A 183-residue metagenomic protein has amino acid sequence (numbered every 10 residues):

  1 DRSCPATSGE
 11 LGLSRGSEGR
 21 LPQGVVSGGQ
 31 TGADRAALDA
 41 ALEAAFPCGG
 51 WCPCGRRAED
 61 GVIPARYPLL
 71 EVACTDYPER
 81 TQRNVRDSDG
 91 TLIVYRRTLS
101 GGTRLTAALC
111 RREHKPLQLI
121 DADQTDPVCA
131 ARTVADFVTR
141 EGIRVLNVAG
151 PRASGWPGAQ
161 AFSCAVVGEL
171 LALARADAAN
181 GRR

Functional and structural regions predicted by a protein language model:
S8-E10, R182: Compositionally biased non-globular segments, especially hydrophobic aliphatic-rich helices of signal peptides
L11-V145, R152-G155, A159-D177: Acidic/glycine-enriched connector segments
D177-R183: Divalent-metal-activated hydrolytic enzyme cores
